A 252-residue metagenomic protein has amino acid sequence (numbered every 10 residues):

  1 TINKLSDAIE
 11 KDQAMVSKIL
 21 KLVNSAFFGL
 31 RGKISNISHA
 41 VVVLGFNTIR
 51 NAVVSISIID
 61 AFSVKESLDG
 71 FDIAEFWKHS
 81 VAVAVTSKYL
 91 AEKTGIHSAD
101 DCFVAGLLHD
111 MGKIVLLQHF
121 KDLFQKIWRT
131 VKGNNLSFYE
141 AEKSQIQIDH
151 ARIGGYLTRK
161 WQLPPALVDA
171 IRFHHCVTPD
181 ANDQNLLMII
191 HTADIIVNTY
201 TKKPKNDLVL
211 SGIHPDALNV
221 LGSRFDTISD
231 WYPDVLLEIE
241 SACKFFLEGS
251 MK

Functional and structural regions predicted by a protein language model:
T1-K132, L136-S211, M251: Conserved alpha-helical "signature site" that marks functionally important helical segments or helix/loop junctions
P215-K252: Terminal helices and disordered tails flanking the catalytic cores of nucleotide-processing hydrolases
